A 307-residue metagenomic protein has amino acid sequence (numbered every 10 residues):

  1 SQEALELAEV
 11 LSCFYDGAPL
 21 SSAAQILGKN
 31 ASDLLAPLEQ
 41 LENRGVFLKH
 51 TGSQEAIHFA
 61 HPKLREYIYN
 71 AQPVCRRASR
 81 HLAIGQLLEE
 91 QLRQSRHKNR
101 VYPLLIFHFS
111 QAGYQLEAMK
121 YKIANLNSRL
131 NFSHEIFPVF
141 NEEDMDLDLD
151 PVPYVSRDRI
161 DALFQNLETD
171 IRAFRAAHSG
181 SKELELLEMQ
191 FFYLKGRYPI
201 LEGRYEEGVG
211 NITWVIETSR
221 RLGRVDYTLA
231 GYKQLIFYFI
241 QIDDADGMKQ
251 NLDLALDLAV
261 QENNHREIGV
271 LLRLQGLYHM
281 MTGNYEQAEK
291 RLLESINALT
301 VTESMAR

Functional and structural regions predicted by a protein language model:
S1-A162, D170: Short secondary-structure boundary elements
Y15, R100, G113, L130-S133 (+6 more regions): Short helix-adjacent coil turns
A18, R80, V101, Y121 (+5 more regions): The tetratricopeptide repeat
Y67, F107-A112, A124-S128, E143-D158 (+5 more regions): Tandem amphipathic alpha-helical repeat scaffolds
E89-K98, S156-I160, F164-L187, E217-T228 (+2 more regions): Flexible helix-coil transition and linker loops at the boundaries of alpha-helical arrays
A118, I160-L163, L167, G208 (+2 more regions): Single-residue signature of alpha-solenoid repeat helices
Y121-R129, F140, G210-E217, L254 (+1 more regions): Amphipathic alpha-helical scaffolding segments
